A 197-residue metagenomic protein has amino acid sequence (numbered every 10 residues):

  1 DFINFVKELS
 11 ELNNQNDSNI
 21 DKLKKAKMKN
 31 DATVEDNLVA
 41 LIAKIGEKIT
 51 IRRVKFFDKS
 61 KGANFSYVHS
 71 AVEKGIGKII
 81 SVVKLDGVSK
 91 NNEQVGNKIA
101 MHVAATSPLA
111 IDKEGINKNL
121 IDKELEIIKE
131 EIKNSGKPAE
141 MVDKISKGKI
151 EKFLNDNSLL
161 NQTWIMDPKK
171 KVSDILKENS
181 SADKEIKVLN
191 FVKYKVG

Functional and structural regions predicted by a protein language model:
D1-G197: N-terminal assembly/interaction segments in proteins that build large macromolecular machines
